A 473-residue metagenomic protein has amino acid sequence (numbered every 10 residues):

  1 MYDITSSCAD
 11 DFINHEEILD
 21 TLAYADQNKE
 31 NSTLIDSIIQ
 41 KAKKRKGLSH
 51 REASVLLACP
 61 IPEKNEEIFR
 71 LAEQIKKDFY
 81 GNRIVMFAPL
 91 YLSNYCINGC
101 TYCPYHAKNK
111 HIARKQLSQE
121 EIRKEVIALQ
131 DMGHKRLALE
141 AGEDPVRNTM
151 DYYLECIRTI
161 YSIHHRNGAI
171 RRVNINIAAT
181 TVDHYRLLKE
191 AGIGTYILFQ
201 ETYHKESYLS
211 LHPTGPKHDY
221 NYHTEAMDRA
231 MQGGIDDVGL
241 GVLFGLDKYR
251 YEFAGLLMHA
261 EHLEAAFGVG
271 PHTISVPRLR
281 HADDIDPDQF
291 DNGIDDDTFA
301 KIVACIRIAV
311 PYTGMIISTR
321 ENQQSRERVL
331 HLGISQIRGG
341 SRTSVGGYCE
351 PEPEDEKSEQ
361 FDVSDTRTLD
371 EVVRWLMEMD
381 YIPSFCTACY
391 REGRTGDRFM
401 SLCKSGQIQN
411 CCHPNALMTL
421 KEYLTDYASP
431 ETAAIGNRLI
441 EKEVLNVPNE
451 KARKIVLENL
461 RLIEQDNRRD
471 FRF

Functional and structural regions predicted by a protein language model:
M1-S37, E327-S335, S341-F473: Radical SAM enzyme core and accessory elements
Q40, G47-I84: An N-cap/entry alpha-helix motif that binds or orients negatively charged groups
Y80-G81, V85-E121: Canonical Radical SAM [4Fe-4S] cluster-binding loop centered on the CxxxCxxC motif and its immediate flanking residues
A88, V126, L154-Y161, Y185 (+5 more regions): Generic structural signal for well-ordered alpha-helices, preferentially at hydrophobic/aromatic core positions
A107-K124, A128-M231, D236-L246, G268-S275 (+2 more regions): Core AdoMet radical
A141, T195, Q200, N221-I285 (+2 more regions): Conserved C-terminal portion of the radical SAM core fold that forms the substrate/S-adenosylmethionine-binding
M150-Y161, K189-T195, Y249-F267, D295-A300 (+2 more regions): Short, electropositive alpha-helical surface patch
L211-K217, D288-N292, S358: Short glycine-enriched, charge-decorated loop/helix-capping segments at active-site entrances that position
